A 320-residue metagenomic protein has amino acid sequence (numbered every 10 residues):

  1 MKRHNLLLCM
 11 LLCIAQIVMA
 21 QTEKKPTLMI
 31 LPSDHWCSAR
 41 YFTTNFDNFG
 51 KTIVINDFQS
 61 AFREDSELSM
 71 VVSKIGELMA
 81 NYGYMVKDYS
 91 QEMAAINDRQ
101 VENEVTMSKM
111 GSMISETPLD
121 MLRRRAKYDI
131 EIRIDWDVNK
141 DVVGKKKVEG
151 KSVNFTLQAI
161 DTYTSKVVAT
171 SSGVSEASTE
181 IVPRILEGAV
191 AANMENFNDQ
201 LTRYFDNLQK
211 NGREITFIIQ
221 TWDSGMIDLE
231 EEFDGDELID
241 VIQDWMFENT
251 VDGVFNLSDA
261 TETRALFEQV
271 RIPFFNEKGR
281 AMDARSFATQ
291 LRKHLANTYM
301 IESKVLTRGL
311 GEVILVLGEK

Functional and structural regions predicted by a protein language model:
M1-K24: Bacterial Sec-dependent N-terminal signal peptides
Q21-T44, K166-V254, R308-G309, K320: C-terminal/domain-edge helix-coil "capping" segments
E23-K25, S66, M70-K74, N81 (+4 more regions): Extracytoplasmic
L31-D34, Y89-Q91, D135-W136: Active-site-proximal beta-strand/loop segments in catalytic clefts of secreted hydrolases
S38-Y41, I96-R99, K140-K145, M226-I227: Extracytoplasmic/secreted cell-surface and envelope-processing proteins
F42-E131, D236-T298: N-terminal segment of the mature soluble domain
I130-T179, L310-E319: Amphipathic beta-strand/beta-sheet edge segments enriched in Tyr/Trp
F287-K320: A cross-taxonomic marker for long C-terminal extensions/tails that follow the last structured domain
